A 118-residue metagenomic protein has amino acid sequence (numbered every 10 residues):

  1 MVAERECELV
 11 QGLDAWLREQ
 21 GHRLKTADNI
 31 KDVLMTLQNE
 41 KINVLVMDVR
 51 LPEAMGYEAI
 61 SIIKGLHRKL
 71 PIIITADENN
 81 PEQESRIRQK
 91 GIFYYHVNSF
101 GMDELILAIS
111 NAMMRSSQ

Functional and structural regions predicted by a protein language model:
E6-K25: Two-component/phosphorelay signaling modules centered on CheY-like receiver
T26-V44: Acidic, metal-coordinating helix/loop segments flanking the phosphotransfer/catalytic sites of two-component signaling
N29, M55-E58: Acidic catalytic/metal-coordinating carboxylates
D48, A76: Active-site residues of response regulator receiver
P52: The feature encodes the CheY-like receiver
Y57-R68: Short amphipathic alpha-helix used as the core "switch/output" element in two-component signaling
E58, E78-H96: Alpha4 helix (beta4-alpha4-beta5 surface) of REC/receiver domains from two-component response regulators
E82, F100-S110: C-terminal output helix
